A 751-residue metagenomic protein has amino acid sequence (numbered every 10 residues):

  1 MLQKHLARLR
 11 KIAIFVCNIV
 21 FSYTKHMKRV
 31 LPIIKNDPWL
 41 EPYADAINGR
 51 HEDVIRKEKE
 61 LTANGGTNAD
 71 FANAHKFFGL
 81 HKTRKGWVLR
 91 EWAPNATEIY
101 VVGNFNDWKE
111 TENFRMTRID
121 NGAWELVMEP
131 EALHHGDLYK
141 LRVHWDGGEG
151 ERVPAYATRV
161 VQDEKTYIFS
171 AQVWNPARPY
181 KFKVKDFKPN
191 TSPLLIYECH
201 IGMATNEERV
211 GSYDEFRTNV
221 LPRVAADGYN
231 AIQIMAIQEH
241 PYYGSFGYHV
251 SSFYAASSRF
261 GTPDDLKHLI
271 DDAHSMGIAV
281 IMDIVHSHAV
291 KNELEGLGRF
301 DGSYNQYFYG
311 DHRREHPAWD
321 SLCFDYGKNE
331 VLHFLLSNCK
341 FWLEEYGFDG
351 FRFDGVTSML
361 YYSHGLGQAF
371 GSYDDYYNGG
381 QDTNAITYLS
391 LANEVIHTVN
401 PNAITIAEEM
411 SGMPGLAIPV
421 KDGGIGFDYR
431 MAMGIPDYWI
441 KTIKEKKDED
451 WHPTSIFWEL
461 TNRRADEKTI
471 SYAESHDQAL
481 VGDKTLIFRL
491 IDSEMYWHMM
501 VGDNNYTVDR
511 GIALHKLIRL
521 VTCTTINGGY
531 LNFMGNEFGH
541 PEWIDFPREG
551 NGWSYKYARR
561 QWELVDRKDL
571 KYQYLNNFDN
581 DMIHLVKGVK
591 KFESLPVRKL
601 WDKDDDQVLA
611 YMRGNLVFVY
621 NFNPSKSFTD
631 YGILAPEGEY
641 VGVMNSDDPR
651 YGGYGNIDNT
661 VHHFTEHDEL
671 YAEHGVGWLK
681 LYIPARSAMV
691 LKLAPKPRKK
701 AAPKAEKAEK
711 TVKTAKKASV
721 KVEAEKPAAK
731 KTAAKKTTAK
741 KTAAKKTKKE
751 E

Functional and structural regions predicted by a protein language model:
I14, N18-T24: Short, positively charged and aromatic/hydrophobic N-terminal segments
Y23, M27-R84, V88, K109-E110 (+5 more regions): The feature marks proteins involved in alpha-glucan
E91, C199, V224, I234 (+8 more regions): Conserved, mostly hydrophobic/aromatic
W92-I99, E637-G638: Short proline/glycine-enriched turn/loop motifs at strand-loop junctions of beta-rich domains
H135-G136, V661-P697: C-terminal beta-strand-rich structural cap/linker in extracellular carbohydrate-active enzymes
V161, P179, K183-T191, I196 (+2 more regions): Substrate-binding/active-site clefts of carbohydrate-active enzymes
G347-D349, G367-A558, K587-L634, G642-D647 (+1 more regions): Conserved alpha/beta catalytic core and glycan-binding cleft of carbohydrate-active enzymes
P697-E751: Intrinsically disordered, polybasic Lys/Arg-rich low-complexity tracts
